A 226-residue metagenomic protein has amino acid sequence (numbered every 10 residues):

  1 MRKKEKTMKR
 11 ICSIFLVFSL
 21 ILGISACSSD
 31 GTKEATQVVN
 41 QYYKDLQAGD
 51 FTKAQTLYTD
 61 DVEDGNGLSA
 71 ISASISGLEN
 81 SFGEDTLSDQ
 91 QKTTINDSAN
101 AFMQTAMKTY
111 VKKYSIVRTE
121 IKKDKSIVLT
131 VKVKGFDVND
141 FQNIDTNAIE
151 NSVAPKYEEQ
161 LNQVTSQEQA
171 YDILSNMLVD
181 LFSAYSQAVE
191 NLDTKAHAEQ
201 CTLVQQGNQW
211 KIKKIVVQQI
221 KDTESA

Functional and structural regions predicted by a protein language model:
M1-M8: N-terminal secretory signal peptides that target proteins for export/translocation
M8-D30: Sec-dependent N-terminal signal peptides of Gram-positive bacterial secreted proteins and lipoproteins
G23-A48: Short, low-complexity N-terminal intrinsically disordered segments enriched in polar/charged residues
Q41-L57, D61-G65: Short acidic-aromatic low-complexity motifs
T56-P155: Short solvent-exposed beta->alpha transition segments
Q91-V111, Y171-T194: Intrinsically disordered, low-complexity acidic Ser/Thr-rich regulatory segments
V128-T130, D140-Q142, A148-D172, V189-A226: Short beta-strand edge/turn micro-motifs at domain boundaries
